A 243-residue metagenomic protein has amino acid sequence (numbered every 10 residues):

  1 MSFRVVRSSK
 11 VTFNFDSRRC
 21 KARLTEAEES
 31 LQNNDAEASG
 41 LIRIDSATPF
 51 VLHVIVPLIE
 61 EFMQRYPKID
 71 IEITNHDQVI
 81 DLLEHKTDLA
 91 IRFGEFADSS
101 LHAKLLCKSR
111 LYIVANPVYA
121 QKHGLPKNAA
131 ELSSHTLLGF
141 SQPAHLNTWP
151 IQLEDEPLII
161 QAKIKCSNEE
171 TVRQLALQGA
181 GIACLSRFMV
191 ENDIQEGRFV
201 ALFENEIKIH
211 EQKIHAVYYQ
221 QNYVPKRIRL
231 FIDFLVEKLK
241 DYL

Functional and structural regions predicted by a protein language model:
M1-R23: Basic, amphipathic "hinge/linker" alpha-helix immediately C-terminal to the N-terminal HTH DNA-binding motif
F3-R4, A22-D45: Short helix-loop hinge/linker segments at domain boundaries
R4, S30, D45, E72-H76 (+2 more regions): Solvent-exposed beta-strand sheet faces enriched in polar/charged residues
S39-H102: Central regulatory/effector-binding core of bacterial HTH transcription factors
L41-D45, A90, L138, A183 (+1 more regions): Short, well-ordered beta-strand segments
K68, E191-N192, E196, E206-L243: C-terminal effector-binding regulatory domain of bacterial HTH transcription factors
T74-C166: Acidic, Gly/Pro-rich loop/turn segments at junctions of secondary structure
P157-I209, I232: Hydrophobic hinge/microswitch elements
